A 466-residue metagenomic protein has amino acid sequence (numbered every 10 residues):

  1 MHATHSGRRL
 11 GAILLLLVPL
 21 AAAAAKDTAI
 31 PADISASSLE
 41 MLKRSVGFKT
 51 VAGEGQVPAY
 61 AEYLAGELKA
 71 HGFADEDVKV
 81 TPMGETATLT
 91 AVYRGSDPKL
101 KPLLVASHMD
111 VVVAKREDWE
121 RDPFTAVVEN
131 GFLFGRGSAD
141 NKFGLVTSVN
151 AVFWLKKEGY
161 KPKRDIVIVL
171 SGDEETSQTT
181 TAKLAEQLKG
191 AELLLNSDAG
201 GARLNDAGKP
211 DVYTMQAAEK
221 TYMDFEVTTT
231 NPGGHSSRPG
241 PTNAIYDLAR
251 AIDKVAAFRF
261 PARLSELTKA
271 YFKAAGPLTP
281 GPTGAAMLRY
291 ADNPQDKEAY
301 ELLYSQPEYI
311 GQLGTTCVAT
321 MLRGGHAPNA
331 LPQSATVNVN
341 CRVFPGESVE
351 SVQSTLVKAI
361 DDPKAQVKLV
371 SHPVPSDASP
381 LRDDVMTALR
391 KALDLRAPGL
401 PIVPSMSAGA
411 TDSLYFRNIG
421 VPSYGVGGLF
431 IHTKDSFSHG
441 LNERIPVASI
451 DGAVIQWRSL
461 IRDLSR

Functional and structural regions predicted by a protein language model:
M1-I13: Bacterial N-terminal signal peptides that target proteins for export
L15-A24: Hydrophobic h-region of N-terminal signal peptides that target proteins for export in Gram-negative bacteria
K26-R116, S334: N-terminal helical capping/dimerization or prosegment-like subdomains of hydrolases acting on amide or phosphate bonds
L39-T50, T228-N231, P363-K364, K368-P375: Acidic/histidine-rich, surface-exposed loop or edge segments in extracytoplasmic proteins
P98-L100, R203-N205, P210-V212, R263-H326 (+4 more regions): An extended, acidic, His-containing surface patch that forms the Zn2+-binding/catalytic region of metallohydrolases
L100-L170: Active-site metal-coordination/substrate-binding segment of hydrolases, especially metallo-dependent peptidases
S138-T316, N442-A453: Fold-level recognition of mixed alpha/beta catalytic cores in primary-metabolism enzymes, strongest
T242, V352-I360: Short amphipathic alpha-helices in soluble, non-transmembrane regions that often serve as interface/regulatory elements
